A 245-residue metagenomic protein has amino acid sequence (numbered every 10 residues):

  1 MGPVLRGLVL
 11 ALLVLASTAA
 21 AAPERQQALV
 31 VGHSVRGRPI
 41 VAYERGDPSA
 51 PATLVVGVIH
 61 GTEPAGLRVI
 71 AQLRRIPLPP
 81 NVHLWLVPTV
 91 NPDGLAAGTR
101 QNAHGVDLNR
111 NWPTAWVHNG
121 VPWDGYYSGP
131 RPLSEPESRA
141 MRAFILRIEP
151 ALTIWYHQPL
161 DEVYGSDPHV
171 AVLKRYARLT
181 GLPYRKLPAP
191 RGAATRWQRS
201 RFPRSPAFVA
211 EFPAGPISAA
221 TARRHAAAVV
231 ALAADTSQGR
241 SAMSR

Functional and structural regions predicted by a protein language model:
M1-G2: N-terminal secretory signal peptides that target proteins for export/translocation
G7-S17: Bacterial N-terminal signal peptides
A19-P23: Boundary at the C-terminal end of the N-terminal hydrophobic targeting segment
S34-V35, A50-V56, E63-R74, L78-A189 (+1 more regions): Active-site/substrate-binding loop(s) of hydrolase catalytic cores
G37-I40, A103, P190-Q198: Alpha-helical scaffolding within the catalytic cores of extracellular/periplasmic polymer-degrading hydrolases
V41-A50: Short beta-strand-to-loop junctions in surface cap/lid or active-site-entrance loops
G165, R191-R245: Active-site-adjacent mobile loop/cap segments within catalytic or ligand-binding domains
